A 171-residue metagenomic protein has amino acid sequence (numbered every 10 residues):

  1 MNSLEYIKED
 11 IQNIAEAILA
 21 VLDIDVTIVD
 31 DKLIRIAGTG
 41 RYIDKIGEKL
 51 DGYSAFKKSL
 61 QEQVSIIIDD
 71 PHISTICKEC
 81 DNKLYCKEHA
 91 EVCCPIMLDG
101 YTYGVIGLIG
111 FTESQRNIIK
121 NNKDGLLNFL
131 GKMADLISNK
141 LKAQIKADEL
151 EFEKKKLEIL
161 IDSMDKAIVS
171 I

Functional and structural regions predicted by a protein language model:
M1-N13, L136-L160: Short, charged amphipathic alpha-helical "coupling" segments at sensory-output junctions in signaling proteins
N2-E88: Structured interaction and signal-relay segments at domain junctions
D25, K166-A167: Sensory-domain cores of signal-transduction modules, predominantly PAS/LOV
V29, S170-I171: Conserved beta-strand elements of PAS/PAC sensory domains
E62-F129, M133: Sensory/regulatory domains in signal-transduction proteins
C94, V169-S170: Short beta-strand scaffold segments in enzyme catalytic cores
K123, L150, I171: Conserved phosphate/pyrophosphate-binding and hydrolysis machinery centered on Walker-type P-loop NTPases, extending
